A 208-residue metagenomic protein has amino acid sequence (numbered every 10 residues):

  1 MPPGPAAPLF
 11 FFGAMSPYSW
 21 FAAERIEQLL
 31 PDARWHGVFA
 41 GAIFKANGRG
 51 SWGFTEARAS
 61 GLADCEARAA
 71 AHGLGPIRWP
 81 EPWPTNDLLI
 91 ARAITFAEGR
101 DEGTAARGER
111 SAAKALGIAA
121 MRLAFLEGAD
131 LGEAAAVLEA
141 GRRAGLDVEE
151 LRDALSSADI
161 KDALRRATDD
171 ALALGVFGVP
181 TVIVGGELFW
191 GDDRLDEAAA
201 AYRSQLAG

Functional and structural regions predicted by a protein language model:
G4-P31, A105, R122-G208: C-terminal cap of thioredoxin/glutaredoxin-like
A14, Y18-E127: Structural alpha/beta surface segment adjacent to cysteine/selenocysteine redox centers across thiol/disulfide enzymes
